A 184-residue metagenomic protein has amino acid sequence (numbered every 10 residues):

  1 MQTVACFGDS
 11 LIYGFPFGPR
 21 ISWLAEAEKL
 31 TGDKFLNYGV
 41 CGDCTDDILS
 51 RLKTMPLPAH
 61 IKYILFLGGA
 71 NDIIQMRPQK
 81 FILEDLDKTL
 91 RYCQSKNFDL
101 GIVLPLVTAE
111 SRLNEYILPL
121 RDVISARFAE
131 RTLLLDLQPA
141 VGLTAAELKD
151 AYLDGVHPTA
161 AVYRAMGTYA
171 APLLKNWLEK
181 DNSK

Functional and structural regions predicted by a protein language model:
M1-C41, D46, R51-H60: Serine-esterase "nucleophile elbow" of acetyl-processing enzymes
G14-P16, E110-K184: Catalytic His-Asp segment of secreted/periplasmic serine-dependent ester chemistry enzymes
F17-R20, D46-D85, G101-I102, T108: Oxyanion-hole/transition-state-stabilizing segment in secreted/luminal serine hydrolases and related acyltransferases
W23, A27, R51, I82-T89 (+1 more regions): A general structural detector for well-ordered alpha-helical segments in enzyme core domains, enriched
T31, K96-N97, E130-R131: Helix C-cap/helix->beta junction micro-motif
N37-G39, L104, D136: Residue-level recognition of beta-strand->loop/alpha-helix junctions
L57-I61, K96-N97, W177-L178: Glycine-rich phosphate-binding loop signature in dinucleotide/nucleotide-binding domains
L67-N71, T89-D122: Active-site segments of SGNH/GDSL-like serine hydrolases that catalyze O-acetyl group transfer/hydrolysis on lipids
